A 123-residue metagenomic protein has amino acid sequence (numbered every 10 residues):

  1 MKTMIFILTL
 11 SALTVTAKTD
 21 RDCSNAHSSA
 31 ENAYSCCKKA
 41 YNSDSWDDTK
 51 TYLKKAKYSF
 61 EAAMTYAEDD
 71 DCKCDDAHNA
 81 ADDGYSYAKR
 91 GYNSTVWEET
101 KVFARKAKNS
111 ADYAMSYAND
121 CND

Functional and structural regions predicted by a protein language model:
M1-I5: Positively charged n-region of N-terminal signal peptides that target proteins for export
L8-A17: Hydrophobic h-region of N-terminal signal peptides that target proteins for export in Gram-negative bacteria
T19-D123: Mature extracytoplasmic or organellar-lumen-exposed domains after removal of signal/transit peptides
